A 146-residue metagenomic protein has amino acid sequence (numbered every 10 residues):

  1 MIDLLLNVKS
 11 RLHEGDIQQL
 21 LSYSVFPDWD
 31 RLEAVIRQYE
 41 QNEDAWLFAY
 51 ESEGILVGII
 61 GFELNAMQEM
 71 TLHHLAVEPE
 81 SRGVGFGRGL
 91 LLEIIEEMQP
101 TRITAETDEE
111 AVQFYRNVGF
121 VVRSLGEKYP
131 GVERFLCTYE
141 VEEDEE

Functional and structural regions predicted by a protein language model:
M1-A34, E51: Short amphipathic alpha-helix that is part of the acyltransferase structural core
R37-D44: Short loop/turn motifs at secondary-structure junctions and domain boundaries
D44-G58: Conserved beta-hairpin
I55-L64, Q68-A76: Conserved beta-strand in the GNAT
V77, G83-E96: Conserved acetyl-CoA-binding loop-helix of GNAT-fold acetyltransferases
E96-E110: Conserved GNAT acetyl-CoA-binding A-motif
E109-V132: Conserved active-site alpha-helix within GNAT-family acetyltransferase domains
